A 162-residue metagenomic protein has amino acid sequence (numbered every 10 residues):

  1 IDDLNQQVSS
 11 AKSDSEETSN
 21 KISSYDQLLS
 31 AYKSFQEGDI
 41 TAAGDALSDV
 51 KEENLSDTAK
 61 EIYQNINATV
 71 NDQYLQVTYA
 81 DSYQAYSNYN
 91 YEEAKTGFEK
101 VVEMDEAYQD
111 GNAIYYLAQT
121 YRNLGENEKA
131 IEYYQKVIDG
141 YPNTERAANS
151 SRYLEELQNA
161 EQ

Functional and structural regions predicted by a protein language model:
I1-N71, N90: Extracellular/lumenal/periplasmic "stalk" regions immediately C-terminal to a signal peptide or transmembrane helix
Y25, Q76, N112, E145-N149: Start-of-helix register in tetratricopeptide repeats
D49-N65, T69, V101-Q109, I138-S151: Short solvent-exposed coil/turn linkers within tandem alpha-helical repeat scaffolds
Q64-Y116, T120: Alpha-helical adaptor scaffolds
